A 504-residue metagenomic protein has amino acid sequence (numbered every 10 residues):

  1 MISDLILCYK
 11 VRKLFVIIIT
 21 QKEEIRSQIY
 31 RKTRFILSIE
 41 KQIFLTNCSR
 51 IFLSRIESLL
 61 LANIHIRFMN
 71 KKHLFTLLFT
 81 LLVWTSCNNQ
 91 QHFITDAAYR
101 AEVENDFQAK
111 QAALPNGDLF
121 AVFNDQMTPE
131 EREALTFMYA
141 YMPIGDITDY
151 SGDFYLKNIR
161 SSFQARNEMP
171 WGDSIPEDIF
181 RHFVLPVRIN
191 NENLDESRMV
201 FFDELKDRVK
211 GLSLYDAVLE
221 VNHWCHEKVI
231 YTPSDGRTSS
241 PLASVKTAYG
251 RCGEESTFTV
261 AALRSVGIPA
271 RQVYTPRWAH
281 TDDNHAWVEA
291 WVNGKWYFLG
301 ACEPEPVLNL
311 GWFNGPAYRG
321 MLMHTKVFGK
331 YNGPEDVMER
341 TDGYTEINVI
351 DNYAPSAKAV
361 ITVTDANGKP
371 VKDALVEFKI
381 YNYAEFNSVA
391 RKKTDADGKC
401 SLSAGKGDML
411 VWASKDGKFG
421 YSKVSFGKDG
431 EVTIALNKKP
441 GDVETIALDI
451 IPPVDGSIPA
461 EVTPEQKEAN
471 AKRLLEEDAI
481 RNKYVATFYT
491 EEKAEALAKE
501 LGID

Functional and structural regions predicted by a protein language model:
T85-S86: C-terminal motif of bacterial Sec signal peptides marking the signal peptidase cleavage site
F93, D203-L212, A217-H223, T232-L242 (+1 more regions): Hydrophobic/aromatic-rich core segments of domains that either
T95-T247, D282-D283, D478, N482-K483 (+1 more regions): Secondary-structure boundary elements
A357-A366: A short, amphipathic beta-strand motif
A366-E385, K406-D408: Short, ordered, surface-exposed loop/turn motifs in non-cytosolic proteins
N382-S403: Short, acidic Ser/Thr/Gly-rich low-complexity loop/linker segments typical of extracellular and cell-surface proteins
K399-L410, K415-G417, F426: Short Pro-Gly-centered beta-turn/loop motif in secreted/extracellular proteins
D416-P440: Structured interaction patches on ligand/partner-binding surfaces of diverse proteins
